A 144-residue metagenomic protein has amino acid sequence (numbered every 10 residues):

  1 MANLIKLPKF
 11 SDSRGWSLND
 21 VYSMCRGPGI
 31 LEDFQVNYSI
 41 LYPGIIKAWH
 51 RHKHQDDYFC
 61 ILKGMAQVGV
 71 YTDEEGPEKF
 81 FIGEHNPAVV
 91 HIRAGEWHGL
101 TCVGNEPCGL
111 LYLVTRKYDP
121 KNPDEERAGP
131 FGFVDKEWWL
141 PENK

Functional and structural regions predicted by a protein language model:
M1-V89, N105-K144: Non-catalytic, conserved peripheral segments adjacent to functional cores
E96-H98: Recognition helices and adjacent regulatory flanks at domain boundaries
L100-V103: Asparagine-centered strand-capping/turn motif at beta-strand->loop junctions
